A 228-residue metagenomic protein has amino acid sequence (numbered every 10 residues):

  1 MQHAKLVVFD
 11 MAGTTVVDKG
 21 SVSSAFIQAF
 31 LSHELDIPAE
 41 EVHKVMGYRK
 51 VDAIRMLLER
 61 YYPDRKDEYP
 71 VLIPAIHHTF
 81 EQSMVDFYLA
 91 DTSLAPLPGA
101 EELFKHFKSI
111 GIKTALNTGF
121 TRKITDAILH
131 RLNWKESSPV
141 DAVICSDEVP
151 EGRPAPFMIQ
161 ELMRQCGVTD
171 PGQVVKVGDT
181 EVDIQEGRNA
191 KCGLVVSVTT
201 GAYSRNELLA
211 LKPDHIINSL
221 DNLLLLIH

Functional and structural regions predicted by a protein language model:
M1-K5, K105, T121-K123, A127-H228: Asp-based, Mg2+/Mn2+-dependent phosphohydrolase catalytic module
Q2-P98, K105-I110, D126: N-terminal helical cap/lid subdomain that shapes the substrate entry/recognition surface in HAD-like hydrolases
D10, T118-F120: Conserved phosphate-coupling serine/threonine residues in phosphotransfer and NTP-handling enzymes
E40, V51, P98-E101, Q185 (+2 more regions): Residues in well-ordered alpha-helical elements
T92-A95, N117, P150-P154: Short, well-structured alpha-helical patches and their helix-loop capping segments that border functional surfaces
